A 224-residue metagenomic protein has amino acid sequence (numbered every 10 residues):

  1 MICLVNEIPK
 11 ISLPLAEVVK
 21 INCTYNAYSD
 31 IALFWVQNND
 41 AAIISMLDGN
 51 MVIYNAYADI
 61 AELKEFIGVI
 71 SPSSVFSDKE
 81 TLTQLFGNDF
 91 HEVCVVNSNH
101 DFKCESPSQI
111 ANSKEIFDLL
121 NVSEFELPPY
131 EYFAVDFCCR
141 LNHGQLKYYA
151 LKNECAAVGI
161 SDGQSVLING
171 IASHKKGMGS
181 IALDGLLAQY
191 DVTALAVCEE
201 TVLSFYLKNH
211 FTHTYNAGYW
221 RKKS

Functional and structural regions predicted by a protein language model:
M1-I21, V95-F133: Short amphipathic alpha-helix that is part of the acyltransferase structural core
E17-S74, K152-I171: Conserved donor-binding loop and adjoining core beta-sheet/short helix segment in diverse acyl/aminoacyl transferases
A41-A42, L47-A111, V202, A217-S224: Acyl-donor-binding surface of acyltransferase catalytic domains
D59-F66, S173-Y190, K208: Conserved acetyl-CoA-binding loop-helix of GNAT-fold acetyltransferases
L85-F86, F205-L207, F211: Conserved active-site tyrosine of GNAT-family acetyltransferases
D118-N169: A mid-sequence, solvent-exposed acidic-amphipathic segment
G179, E200-F205: Short glycine/proline-centered loop/turn elements that form peptide/ligand docking sites
T193-C198: Conserved hydrophobic beta-strand within the GNAT/NAT acetyltransferase core sheet that lines the active-site cleft
